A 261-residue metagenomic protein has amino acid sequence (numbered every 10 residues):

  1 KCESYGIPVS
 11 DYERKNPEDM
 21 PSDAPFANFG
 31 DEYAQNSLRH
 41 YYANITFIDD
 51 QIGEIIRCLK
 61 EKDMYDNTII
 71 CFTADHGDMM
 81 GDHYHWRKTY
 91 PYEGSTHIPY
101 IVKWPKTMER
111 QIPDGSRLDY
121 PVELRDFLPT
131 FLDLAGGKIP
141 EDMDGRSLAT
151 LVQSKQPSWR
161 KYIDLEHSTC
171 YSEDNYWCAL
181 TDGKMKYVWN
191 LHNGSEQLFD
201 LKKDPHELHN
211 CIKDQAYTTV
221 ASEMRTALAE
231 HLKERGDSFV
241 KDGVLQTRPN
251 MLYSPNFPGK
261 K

Functional and structural regions predicted by a protein language model:
K1-P121, L134-D142, W189-H192, E207 (+4 more regions): Active-site-proximal cap/lid insertion segments
R57-K60, A229, K233: A general structural signal for alpha-helical elements within enzymatic catalytic domains
H76-D82, R125-L128, D133-Q197, L201 (+6 more regions): C-terminal cap/loop subdomain of S1 sulfatases and analogous C-terminal strand-loop tails that border
M224-L228: Short amphipathic alpha-helical coiled-coil/interface segments
Q246: Conserved catalytic core of two-metal-ion nucleotidyltransferases
